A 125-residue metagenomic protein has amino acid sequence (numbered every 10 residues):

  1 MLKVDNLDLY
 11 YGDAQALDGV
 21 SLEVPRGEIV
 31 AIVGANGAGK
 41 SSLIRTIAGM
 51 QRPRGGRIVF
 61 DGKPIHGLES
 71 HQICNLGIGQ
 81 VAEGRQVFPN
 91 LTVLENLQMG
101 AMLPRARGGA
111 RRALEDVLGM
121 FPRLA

Functional and structural regions predicted by a protein language model:
A14-Q15, Q72: Short coil-to-beta microelement around the adenine-binding A-loop and adjacent beta1/P-loop entry of ABC ATPase
A31, C74-A82, E115-G119: ABC nucleotide-binding domain signature
V33-A35: The feature captures the beta-strand-to-loop junction immediately N-terminal to the Walker
A48: Helix-to-loop junction immediately C-terminal to a conserved catalytic motif
G56-K63, L76, G109-L114: Conserved ABC transporter NBD signature motif
